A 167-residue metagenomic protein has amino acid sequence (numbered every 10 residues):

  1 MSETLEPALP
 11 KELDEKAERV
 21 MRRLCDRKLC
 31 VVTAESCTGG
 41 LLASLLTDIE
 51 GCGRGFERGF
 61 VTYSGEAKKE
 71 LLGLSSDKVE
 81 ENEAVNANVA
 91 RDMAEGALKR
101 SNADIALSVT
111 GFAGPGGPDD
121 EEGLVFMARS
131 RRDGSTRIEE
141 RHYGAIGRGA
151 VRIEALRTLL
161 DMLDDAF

Functional and structural regions predicted by a protein language model:
M1-F167: Short alpha-helical segments enriched in small residues
